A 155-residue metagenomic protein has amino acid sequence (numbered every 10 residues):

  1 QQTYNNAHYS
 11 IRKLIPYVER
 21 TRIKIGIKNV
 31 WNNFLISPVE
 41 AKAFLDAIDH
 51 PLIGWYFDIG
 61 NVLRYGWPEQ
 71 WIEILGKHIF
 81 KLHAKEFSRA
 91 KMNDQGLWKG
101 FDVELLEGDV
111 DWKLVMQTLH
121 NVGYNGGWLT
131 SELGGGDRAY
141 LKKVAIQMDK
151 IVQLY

Functional and structural regions predicted by a protein language model:
Q1-G54, R138: Active-site acidic/histidine proton-transfer and metal-coordination neighborhood in alpha/beta enzyme cores
Q2, N29-N32, I59-G60, G100-V103: Conserved short-loop catalytic and cofactor-binding motifs
R12, P38-G54, G60-Y155: Histidine-acidic metal/acid-base catalytic patches
